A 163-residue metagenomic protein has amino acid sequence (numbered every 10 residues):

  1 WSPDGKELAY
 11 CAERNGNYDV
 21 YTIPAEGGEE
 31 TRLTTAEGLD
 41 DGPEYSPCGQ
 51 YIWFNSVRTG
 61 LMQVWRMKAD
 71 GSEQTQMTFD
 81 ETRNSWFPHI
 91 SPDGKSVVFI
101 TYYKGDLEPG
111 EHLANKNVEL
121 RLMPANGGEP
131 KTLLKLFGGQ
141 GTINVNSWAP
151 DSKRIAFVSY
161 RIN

Functional and structural regions predicted by a protein language model:
W1-N163: Sequence signature of WD/YWTD-type beta-propeller architectures
